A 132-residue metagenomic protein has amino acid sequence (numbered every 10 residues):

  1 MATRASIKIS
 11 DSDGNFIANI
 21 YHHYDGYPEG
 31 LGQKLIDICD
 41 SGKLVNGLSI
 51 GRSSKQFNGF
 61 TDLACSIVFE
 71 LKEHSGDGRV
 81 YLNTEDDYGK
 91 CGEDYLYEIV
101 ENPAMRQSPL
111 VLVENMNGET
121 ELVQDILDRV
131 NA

Functional and structural regions predicted by a protein language model:
M1-Y27, L31: Short, extreme N-terminal segment that most often corresponds to the first beta-strand
G30-I38: An exposed acidic His-Trp-rich patch
D37-A132: Low-complexity intrinsically disordered segments
